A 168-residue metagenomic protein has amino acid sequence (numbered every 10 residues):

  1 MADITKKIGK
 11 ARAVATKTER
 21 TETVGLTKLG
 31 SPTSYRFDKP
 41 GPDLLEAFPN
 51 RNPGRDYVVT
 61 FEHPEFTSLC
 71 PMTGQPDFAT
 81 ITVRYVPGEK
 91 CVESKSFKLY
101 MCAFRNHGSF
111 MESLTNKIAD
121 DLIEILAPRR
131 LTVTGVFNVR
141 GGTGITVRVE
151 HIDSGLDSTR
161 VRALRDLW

Functional and structural regions predicted by a protein language model:
A2-W168: N-terminal intrinsically disordered, cationic/polar leader segments that include organellar targeting peptides
